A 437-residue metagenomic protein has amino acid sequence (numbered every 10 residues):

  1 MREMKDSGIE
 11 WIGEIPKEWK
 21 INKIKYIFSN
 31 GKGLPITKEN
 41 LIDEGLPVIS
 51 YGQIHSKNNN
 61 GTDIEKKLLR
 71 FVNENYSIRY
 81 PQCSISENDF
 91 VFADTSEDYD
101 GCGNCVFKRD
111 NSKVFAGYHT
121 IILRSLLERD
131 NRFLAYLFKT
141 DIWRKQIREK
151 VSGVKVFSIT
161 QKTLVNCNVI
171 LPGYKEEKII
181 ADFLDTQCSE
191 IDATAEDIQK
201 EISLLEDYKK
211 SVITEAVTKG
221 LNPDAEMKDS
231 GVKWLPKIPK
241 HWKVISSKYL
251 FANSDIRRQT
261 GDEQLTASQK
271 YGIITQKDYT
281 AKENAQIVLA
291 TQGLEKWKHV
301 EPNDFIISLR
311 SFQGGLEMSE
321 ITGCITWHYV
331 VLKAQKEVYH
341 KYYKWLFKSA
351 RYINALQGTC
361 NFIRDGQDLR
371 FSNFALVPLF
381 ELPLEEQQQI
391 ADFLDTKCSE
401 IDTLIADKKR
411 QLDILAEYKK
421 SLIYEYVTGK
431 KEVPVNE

Functional and structural regions predicted by a protein language model:
M1-E3, K155-I159, N222-E226, S319 (+2 more regions): Short helix-capping and inter-helix turn/linker motifs at the boundaries of alpha-helical repeat units
M1-I12, E18, L171-E226, E381-E437: Amphipathic alpha-helical coiled-coil/heptad-repeat segments
R2-K38, N166, I170, Y174 (+4 more regions): Non-catalytic DNA-recognition/assembly elements of restriction-modification systems
S7-G8, K25-N40, Q53-F90, K248-T260 (+1 more regions): Sequence-specific dsDNA recognition surfaces
E10-N22, I121-N131, F157-D185, K237-V244 (+2 more regions): Proline-centric
S50-Y51, F71-V72, Y76-K139, S158-T160 (+4 more regions): A short beta-sheet element
I54, G153, A216-K219, S311-Q313 (+1 more regions): Short glycine-enriched loops at secondary-structure junctions
